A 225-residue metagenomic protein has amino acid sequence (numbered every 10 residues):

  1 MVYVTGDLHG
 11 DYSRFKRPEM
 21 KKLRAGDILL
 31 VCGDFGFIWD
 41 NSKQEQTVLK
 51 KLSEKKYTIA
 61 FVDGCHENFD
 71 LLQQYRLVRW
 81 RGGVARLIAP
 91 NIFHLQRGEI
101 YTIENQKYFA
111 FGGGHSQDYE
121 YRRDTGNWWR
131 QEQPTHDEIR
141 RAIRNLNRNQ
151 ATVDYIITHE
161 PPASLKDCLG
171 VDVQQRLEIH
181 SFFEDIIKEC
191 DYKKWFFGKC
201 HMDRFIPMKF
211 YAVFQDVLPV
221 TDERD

Functional and structural regions predicted by a protein language model:
M1-Y3, E99-A110, Y155, P207-Y211: Beta-strand-turn-beta hairpins that frame and shape the catalytic cleft of phosphate-ester-processing enzymes
V4, I28-C32, Y155-H159, F196: Structural motif
T5, G10-I103, D172, I179-F183 (+1 more regions): Core catalytic region of metal-dependent phosphoesterases/phosphodiesterases, especially metallo-beta-lactamase-like
L8-H9, F35-G36, C65-N68, G114-H115 (+2 more regions): Catalytic metal-binding/acid-base residues of hydrolase active sites
K21-L23, I103-N105, N145-T152, Y211-V213 (+1 more regions): A structural signal for the main folded, soluble domain(s) of proteins
T58-V62, V84-P90, A163-D225: Conserved beta-sheet core of the metallophosphoesterase superfamily
G83, P90, I103-L177: Active-site-proximal loop/helix segment associated with metal-binding centers of metalloenzymes
